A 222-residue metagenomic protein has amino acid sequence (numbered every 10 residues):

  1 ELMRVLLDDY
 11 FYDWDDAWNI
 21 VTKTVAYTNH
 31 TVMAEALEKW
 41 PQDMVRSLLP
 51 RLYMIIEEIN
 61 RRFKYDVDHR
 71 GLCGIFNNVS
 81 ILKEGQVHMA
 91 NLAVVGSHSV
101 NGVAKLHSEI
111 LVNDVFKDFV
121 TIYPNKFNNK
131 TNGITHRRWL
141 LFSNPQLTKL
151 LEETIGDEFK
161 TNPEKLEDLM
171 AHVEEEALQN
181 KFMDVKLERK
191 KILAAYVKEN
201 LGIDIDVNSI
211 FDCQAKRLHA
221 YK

Functional and structural regions predicted by a protein language model:
E1-K222: A conserved ligand/cofactor-binding region detector
